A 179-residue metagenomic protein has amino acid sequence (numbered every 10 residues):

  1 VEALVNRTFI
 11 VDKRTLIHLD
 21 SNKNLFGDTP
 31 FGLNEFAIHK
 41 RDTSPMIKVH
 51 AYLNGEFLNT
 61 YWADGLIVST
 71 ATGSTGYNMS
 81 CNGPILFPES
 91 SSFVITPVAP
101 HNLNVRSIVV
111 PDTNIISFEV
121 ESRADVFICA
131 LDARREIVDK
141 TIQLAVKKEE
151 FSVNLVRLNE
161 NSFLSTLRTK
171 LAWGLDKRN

Functional and structural regions predicted by a protein language model:
V1-D64: Catalytic core of DAGKc-family lipid kinases
E2, N6, I38, V68 (+2 more regions): Short, intrinsically disordered, mixed-charge
K13-I17, G32-N34, P45-V49, D64-L66 (+5 more regions): A generic structural signal for short beta-strands and their flanking turns/coil linkers
S21, D42, T70-S74, A99-P100 (+2 more regions): Glycine-rich beta-alpha junction loops
N22, I38-H39, A51-N54, S69 (+3 more regions): Short beta-strand-to-turn element immediately C-terminal to the catalytic PLP-Schiff-base lysine in fold type I
G27-P30, N54-F57, G76-C81, V105-S107: A broad, low-specificity signal for short, low-complexity segments enriched in glycine/proline and polar/charged
I38, T43, N54-F57, R106-N179: ATP/nucleoside-binding phosphotransfer catalytic cores, i.e., glycine-rich phosphate-binding loops
T60-A63, V68-N104: Gly/Ser/Thr-rich active-site loops/lids in small-molecule metabolic enzymes that frequently grip phosphoryl groups
